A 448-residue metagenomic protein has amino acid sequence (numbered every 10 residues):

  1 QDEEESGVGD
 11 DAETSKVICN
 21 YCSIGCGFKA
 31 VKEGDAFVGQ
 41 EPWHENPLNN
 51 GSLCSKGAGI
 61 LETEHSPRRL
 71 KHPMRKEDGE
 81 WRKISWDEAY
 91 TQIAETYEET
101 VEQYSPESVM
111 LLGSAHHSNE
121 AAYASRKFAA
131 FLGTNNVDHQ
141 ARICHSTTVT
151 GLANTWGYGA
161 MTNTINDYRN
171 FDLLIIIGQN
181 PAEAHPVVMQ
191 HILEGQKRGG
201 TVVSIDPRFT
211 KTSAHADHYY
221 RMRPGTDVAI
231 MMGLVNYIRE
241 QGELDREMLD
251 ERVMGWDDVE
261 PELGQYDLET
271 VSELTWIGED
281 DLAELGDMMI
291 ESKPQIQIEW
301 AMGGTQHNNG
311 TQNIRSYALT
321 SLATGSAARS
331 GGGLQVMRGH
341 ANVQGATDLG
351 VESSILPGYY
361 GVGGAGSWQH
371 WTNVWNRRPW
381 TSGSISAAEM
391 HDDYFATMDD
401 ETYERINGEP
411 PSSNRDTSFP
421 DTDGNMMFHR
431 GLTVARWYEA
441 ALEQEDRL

Functional and structural regions predicted by a protein language model:
Q1-Q241, G278, S353, G358-D393 (+2 more regions): N-terminal export/assembly segments and adjacent metallocofactor-ligating motifs of anaerobic energy-metabolism
S66-R68, N236-Y266: Scaffold signal of the M16-like zinc-metallopeptidase fold and its non-catalytic homologs
Q92, T96-T100, K127-F131, N135 (+14 more regions): Generic, well-ordered alpha-helical scaffold segments in large soluble proteins
M110-H117, E273-I277, A301-N308, H340: Conserved short loop/turn motifs at secondary-structure junctions
D167-I177, G255-T275: Conserved thiamine diphosphate
L174, H215-A216, Q265-E269, E299-G304: Flexible glycine/proline-enriched surface loops and loop-helix/loop-strand junctions
T201-F209, E260, D287-Q297: Active-site-adjacent bridging/hinge elements
M289-D446: A glycine-rich, hydrophobic/aromatic-adjacent loop/helix-cap motif
